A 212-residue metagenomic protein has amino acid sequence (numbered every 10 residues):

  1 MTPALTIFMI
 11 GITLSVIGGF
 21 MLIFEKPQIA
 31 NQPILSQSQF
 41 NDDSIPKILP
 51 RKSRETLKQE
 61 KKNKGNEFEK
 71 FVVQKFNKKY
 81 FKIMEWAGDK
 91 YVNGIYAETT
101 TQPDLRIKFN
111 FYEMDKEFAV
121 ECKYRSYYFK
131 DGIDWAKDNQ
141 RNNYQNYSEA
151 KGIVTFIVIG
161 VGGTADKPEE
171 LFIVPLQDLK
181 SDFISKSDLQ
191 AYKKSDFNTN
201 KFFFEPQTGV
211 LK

Functional and structural regions predicted by a protein language model:
M1-I10: Feature marks short, highly hydrophobic, charge-poor N-terminal signal-anchor/signal peptide-like helices that anchor
V16-Q32: Cytosolic-side junction of a single-pass transmembrane alpha-helix
Q32-Y96: Acidic-basic catalytic patches of nuclease active cores, encompassing PD-(D/E)XK and other metal-cofactor nuclease
V92-R106: Charged, often glycine-rich, active-site loop that binds/positions anionic groups
P103-Y128: Conserved catalytic cores of phosphodiester-cleaving nucleases, focusing on short active-site segments
R125-S148: Mg2+/Mn2+-dependent nuclease catalytic core
Q145-D178: Nucleic-acid nuclease catalytic cores
P168-K212: Intrinsically disordered, low-complexity terminal regions enriched in charged/polar residues
